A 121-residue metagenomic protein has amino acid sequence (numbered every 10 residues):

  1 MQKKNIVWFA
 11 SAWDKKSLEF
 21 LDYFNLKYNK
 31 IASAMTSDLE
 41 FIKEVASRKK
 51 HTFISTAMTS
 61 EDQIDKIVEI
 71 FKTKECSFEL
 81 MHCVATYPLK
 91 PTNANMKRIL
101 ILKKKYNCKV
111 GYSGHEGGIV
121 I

Functional and structural regions predicted by a protein language model:
M1-I121: Catalytic cores and adjacent flexible loops of soluble metabolic enzymes that perform enolate/carbanion chemistry on
